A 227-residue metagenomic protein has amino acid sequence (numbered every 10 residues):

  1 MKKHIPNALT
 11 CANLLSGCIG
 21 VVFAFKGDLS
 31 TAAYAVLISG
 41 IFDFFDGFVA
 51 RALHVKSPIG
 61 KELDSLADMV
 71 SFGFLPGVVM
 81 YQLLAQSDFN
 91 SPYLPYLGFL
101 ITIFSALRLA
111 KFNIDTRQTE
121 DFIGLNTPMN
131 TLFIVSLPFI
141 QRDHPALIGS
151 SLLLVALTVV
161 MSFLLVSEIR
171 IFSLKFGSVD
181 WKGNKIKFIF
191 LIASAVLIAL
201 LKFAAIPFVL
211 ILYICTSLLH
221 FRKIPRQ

Functional and structural regions predicted by a protein language model:
M1, P6-T10, A52-A110: Multi-pass membrane catalytic core of lipid/isoprenoid biosynthesis enzymes
M1-F44, I198, H220-K223: Topogenic membrane-insertion module of multi-pass membrane proteins
L15, I41-V49, L66, V70: Active-site His/Glu-centered metal-binding helix of metallohydrolases
I19-A35, F74-L97, L137-L154, L200-A204: Helix-coil boundary and interhelical linker segments in multi-pass alpha-helical membrane proteins
D46-R51, L100-N113, L152-R170: Hydrophobic, membrane-facing alpha-helical anchors
D46-S57, F112, E120, S173 (+1 more regions): Cytosolic, membrane-interface loops and tails of multi-pass inner-membrane proteins
V55-P58, Q86-F89, N113-D121, R142-G149: Membrane-interface helix caps and helix-loop-helix hairpins in membrane proteins
I123-Q227: C-terminal membrane-associated helical module and adjoining short loops/tails
